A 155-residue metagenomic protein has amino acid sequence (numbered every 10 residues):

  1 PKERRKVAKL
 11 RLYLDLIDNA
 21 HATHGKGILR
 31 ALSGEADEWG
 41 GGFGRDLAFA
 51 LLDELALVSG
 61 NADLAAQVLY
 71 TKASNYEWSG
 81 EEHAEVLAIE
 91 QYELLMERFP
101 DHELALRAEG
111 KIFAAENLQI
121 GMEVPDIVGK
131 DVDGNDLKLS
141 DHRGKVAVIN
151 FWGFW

Functional and structural regions predicted by a protein language model:
P1-R11, D15-G27, E35-D46, L55-A66 (+2 more regions): Short solvent-exposed coil/turn linkers within tandem alpha-helical repeat scaffolds
L52: Active-site substrate-binding loop specific to GH73 endo-beta-N-acetylglucosaminidase modules in bacterial autolysins
L69-K72, Q91: TPR/Sel1-like alpha-solenoid repeat signature
W78, V86-V132, S140-R143: N-proximal helix/coil linker or "cap" segments that precede and/or mark the start of modular domains
L137-W155: Short active-site neighborhood of thiol/selenol oxidoreductases, capturing the structured segment around
